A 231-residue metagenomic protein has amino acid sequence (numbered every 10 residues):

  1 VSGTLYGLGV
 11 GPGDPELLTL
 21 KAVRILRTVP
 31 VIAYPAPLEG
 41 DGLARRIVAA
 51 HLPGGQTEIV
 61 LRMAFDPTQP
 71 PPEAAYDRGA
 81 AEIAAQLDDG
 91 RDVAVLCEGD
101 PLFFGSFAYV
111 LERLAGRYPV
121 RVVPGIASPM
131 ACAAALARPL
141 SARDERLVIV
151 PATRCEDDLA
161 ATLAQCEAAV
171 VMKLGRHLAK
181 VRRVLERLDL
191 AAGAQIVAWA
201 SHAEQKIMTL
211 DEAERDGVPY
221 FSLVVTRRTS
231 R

Functional and structural regions predicted by a protein language model:
V1-P15, L20-Y118, I207-M208, E214 (+1 more regions): Class I S-adenosyl-L-methionine
L5, D88, L163-R231: A contiguous loop/helix-start segment that scaffolds small-molecule binding in enzyme catalytic cores
K21-V23, A84, A137, D158-A161 (+2 more regions): A generic local secondary-structure boundary/capping motif
Y34-P35, V60, V95-C97, V122-G125 (+3 more regions): General beta-strand structural signal in soluble alpha/beta enzymes
E39-D41, D66, A127-A131, L178-A179 (+1 more regions): Short gly/pro/ser/thr-enriched loop/turn and capping motifs at secondary-structure boundaries
D41, D77-A80, T153-D157, L178: Structural motif corresponding to alpha-helix initiation and N-cap regions
D89, G99-Q165, R215, T229: Class I SAM-dependent methyltransferase SAM-binding "motif I" and its flanking Rossmann-like core
